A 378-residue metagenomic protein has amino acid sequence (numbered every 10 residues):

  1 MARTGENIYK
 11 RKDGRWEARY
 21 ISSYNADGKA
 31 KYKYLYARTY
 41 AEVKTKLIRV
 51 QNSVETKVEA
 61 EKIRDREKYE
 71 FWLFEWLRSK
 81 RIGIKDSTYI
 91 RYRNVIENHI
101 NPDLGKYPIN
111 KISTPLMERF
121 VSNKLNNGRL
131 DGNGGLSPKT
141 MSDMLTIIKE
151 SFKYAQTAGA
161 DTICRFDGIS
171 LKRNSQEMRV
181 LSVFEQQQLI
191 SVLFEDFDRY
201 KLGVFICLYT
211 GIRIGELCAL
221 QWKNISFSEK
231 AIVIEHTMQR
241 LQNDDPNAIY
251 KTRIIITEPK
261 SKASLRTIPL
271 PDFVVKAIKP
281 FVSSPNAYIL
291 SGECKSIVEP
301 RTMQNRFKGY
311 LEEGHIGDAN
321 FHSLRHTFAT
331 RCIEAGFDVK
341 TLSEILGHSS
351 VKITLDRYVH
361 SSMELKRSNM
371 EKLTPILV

Functional and structural regions predicted by a protein language model:
G5, H99, Y107-P115, R119 (+2 more regions): N-terminal DNA-binding recognition helix of tyrosine site-specific recombinases/integrases
R11-W16, S22-E118, S283: N-terminal DNA-binding module of tyrosine recombinases/phage integrases
E61, D65-F71, N110, I163 (+3 more regions): Major-groove DNA-contacting interfaces characterized by cationic-aromatic clusters
F120, L189-V192, D244-I249, A335 (+2 more regions): DNA/chromatin major-groove-contacting recognition/catalytic segments
G134, S191-Y200, T210, I268 (+2 more regions): Short, basic (Lys/Arg/His-rich) helix/loop patches that form interaction surfaces in the mid-to-C-terminal regions
G134-P138, S142-M144, T157, D161-I163 (+5 more regions): Basic, Lys/Arg- and aromatic-enriched nucleic-acid-binding interface segment
R173, V180, M238, V275 (+1 more regions): Catalytic-site neighborhood detector that most strongly recognizes the C-terminal catalytic loop/helix of tyrosine
L220-P280: Conserved tyrosine-mediated DNA breakage-rejoining catalytic core shared by Y-recombinases
